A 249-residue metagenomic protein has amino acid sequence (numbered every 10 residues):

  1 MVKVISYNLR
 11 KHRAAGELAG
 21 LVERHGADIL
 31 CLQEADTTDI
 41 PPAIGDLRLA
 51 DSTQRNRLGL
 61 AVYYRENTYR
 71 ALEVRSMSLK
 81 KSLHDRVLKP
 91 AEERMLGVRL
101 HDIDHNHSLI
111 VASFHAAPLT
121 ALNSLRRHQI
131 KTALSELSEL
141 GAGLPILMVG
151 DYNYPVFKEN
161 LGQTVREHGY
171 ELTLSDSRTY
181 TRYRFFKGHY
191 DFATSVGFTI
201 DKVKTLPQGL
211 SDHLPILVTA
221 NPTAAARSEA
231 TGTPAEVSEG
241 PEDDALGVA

Functional and structural regions predicted by a protein language model:
V4-H12, K81-K89, T120-L122: Acidic/histidine-rich helix-loop elements that form or flank divalent-metal/phosphate-binding sites at the catalytic
V4-L9, L18-P41, Y63, V98 (+5 more regions): Active-site beta-strand/loop signature of hydrolases that rely on acidic residues for catalysis
K11-H12, D36-T37, T68-Y69, I103 (+4 more regions): Short, solvent-exposed loop/turn segments at secondary-structure junctions
H12-G16, R57, K187: Structural motif corresponding to alpha-helix initiation and N-cap regions
R13, R24, D39-R48, Y63-M77 (+7 more regions): A structural signal for the main folded, soluble domain(s) of proteins
I29-S108, T199, L206-Q208: Structured beta-strand-rich core segments of catalytic domains in phosphoester-bond hydrolases
V74, S138-L144, Y152-A249: Metal-dependent phosphoester-hydrolase catalytic domains
S113-A133, V156-V165, T173: Active-site-proximal segments of metal-dependent phosphoesterases and phosphodiesterases across multiple
